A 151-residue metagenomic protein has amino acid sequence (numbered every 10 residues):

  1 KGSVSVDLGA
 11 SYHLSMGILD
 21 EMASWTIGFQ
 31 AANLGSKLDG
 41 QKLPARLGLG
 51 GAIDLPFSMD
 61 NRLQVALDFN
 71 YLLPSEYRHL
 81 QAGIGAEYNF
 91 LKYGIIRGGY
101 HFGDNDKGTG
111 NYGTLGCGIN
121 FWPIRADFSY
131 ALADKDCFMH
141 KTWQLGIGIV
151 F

Functional and structural regions predicted by a protein language model:
K1-D39, L43: Loop-centered beta-sheet repeat module
T26-G28, D39-F151: Outer membrane beta-barrel transmembrane domains
